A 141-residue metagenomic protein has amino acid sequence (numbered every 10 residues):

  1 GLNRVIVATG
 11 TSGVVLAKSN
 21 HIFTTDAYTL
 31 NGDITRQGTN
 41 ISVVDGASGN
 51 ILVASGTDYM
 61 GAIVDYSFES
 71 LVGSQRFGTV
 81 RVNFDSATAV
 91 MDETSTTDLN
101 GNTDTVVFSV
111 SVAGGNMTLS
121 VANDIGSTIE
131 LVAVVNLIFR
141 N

Functional and structural regions predicted by a protein language model:
V5-A8: Small-residue hinge/turn detector
G13-V15, T35-G61, E69-Q75, T88 (+3 more regions): Surface-exposed ligand/attachment interfaces on beta-rich extracellular proteins
H21, R76-F84, V106-V110: Broad, structure-driven detector of short, well-ordered beta-strand segments within folded domains
F68-S70, F84-S86, L137-F139: Beta-strand elements of well-folded, non-transmembrane domains
R81-T103: Terminal beta-strand-rich extracellular "head" domains that mediate receptor/glycan or other ligand binding
D124-N141: C-terminal interaction-tip segments
